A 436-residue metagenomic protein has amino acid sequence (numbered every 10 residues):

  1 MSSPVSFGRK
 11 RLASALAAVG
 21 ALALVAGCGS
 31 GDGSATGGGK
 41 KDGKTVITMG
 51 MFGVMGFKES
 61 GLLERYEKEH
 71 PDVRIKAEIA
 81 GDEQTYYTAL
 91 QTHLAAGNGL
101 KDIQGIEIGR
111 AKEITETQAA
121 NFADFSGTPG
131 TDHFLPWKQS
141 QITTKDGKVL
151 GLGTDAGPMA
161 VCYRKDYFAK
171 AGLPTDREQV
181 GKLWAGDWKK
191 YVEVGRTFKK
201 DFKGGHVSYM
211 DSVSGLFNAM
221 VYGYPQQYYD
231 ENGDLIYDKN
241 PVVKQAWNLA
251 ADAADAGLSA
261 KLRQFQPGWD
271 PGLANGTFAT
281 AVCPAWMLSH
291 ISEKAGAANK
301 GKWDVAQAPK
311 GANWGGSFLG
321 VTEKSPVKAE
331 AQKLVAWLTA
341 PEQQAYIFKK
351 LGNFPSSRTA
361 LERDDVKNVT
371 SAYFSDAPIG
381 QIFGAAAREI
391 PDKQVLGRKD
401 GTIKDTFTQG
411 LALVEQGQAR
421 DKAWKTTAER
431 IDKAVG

Functional and structural regions predicted by a protein language model:
S2-A111, G130, T175, P326-E330 (+4 more regions): Conserved N-terminal structural module of periplasmic/extracytoplasmic solute-binding proteins
I79-A89, I108, L183-K190, K261-N275: Short helix-initiation/N-cap motifs at beta->coil->alpha
D102-G105, A279-P284: Paired acidic/hydrophobic, glycine-rich loop segments that form the ligand-binding mouth/hinge of periplasmic-binding
E107-A160, K302-D304: Hinge/lid segment of periplasmic solute-binding proteins
D124-F134, E178-A185, H206, Q226-Q245 (+4 more regions): Short, solvent-exposed loop/beta-turn-alpha elements that line the ligand-binding surface or hinge of extracytoplasmic
V192-R196, N232-R263: Glycine-centered hinge/linker elements that transmit conformational signals in sensory and ligand-binding systems
K294-S356: Extracytoplasmic/periplasmic substrate-recognition and gating elements
F374-I431: C-terminal capping/gating helix-and-loop segments adjacent to ligand/active sites or protein-protein/ligand interfaces
